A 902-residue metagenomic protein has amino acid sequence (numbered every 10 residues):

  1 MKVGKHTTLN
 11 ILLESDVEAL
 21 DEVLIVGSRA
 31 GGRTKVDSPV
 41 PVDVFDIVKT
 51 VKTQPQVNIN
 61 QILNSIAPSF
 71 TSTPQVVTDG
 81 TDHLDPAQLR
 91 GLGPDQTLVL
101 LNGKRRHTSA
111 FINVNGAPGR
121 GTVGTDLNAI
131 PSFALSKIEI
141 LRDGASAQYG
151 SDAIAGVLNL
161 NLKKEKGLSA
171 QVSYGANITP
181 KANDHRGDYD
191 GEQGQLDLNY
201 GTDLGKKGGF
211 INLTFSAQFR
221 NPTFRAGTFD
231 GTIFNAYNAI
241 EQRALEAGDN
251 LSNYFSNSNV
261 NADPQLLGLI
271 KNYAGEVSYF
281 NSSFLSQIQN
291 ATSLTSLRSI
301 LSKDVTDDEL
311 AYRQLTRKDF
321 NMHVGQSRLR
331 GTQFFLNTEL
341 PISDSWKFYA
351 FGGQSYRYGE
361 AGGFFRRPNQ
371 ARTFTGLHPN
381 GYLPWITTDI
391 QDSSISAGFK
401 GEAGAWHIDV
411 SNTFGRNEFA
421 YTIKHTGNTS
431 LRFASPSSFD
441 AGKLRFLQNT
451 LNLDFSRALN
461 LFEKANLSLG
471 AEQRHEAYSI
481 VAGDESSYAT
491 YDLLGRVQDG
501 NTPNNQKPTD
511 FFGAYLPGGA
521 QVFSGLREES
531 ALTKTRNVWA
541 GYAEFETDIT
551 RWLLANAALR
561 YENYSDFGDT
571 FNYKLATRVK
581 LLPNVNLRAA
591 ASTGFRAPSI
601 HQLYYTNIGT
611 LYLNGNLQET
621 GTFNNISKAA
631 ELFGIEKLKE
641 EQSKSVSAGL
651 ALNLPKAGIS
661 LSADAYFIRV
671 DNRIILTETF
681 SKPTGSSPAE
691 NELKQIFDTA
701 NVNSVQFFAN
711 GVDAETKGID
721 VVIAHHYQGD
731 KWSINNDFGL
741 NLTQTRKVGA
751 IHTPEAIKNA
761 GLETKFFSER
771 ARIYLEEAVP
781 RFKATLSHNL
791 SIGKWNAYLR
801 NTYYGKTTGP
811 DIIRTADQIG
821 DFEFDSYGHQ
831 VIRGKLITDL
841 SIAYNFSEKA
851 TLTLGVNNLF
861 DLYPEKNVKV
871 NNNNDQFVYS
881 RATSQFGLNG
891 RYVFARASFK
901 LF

Functional and structural regions predicted by a protein language model:
K2-K52, N60, N102: Short, acidic, small-residue-rich periplasmic hinge/interaction motif at the N-terminus of Gram-negative outer-membrane
I11, R106, R120-Q171: A beta-strand signature from Gram-negative outer-membrane beta-barrel systems, especially the internal plug domain
N60-A110: Extracytoplasmic beta-strand/coil segments of soluble accessory domains associated with Gram-negative outer-membrane
S109-A110, R669-V670, Q744-K747, Y803-Q818 (+1 more regions): C-terminal beta-signal and adjacent terminal beta-strands/loops of Gram-negative outer-membrane beta-barrel proteins
K163-D184, L297, K303-A311, D319-F320 (+12 more regions): Surface-exposed extracellular loop regions of Gram-negative outer-membrane beta-barrel proteins
G331, V522, L526-N537, N584 (+7 more regions): Outer-membrane beta-barrel signature, preferentially recognizing the C-terminal barrel domain of Gram-negative
G376-H378, Y382-A397, G401-E402, F414 (+4 more regions): Outer-membrane beta-barrel transmembrane domain signature of Gram-negative proteins, especially the mid-to-C-terminal
L469, A665-D671, T677-I813: Gram-negative outer-membrane beta-barrel transporters
